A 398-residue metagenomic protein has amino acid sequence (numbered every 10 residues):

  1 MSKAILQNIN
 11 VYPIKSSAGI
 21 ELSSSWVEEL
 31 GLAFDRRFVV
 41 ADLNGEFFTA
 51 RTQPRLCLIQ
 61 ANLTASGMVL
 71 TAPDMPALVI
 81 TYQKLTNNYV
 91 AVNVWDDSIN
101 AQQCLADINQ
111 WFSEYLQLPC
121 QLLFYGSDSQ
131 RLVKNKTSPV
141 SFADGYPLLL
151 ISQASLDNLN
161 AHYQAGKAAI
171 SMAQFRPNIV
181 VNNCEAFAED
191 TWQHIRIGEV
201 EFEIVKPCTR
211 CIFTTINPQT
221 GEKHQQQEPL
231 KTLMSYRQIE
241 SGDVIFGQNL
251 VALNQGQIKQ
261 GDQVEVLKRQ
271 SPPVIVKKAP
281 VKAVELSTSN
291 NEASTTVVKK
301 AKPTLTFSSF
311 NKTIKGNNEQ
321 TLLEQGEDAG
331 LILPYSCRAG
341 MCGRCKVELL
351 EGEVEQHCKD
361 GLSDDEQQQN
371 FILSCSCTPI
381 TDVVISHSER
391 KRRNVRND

Functional and structural regions predicted by a protein language model:
M1-K300, L323, I332, N397: Metal-cofactor-dependent catalytic cores
R51, V205-K206, N317, H357-C358 (+1 more regions): Short linear motifs in exposed loops
T71-A72, R196, T306-S308, E348-L349: A general beta-strand register signal
A252, V281-Q325, R344-K346, C377 (+1 more regions): Redox cofactor-anchoring modules in respiratory/redox and cofactor-processing assemblies
G261, C342-C345: Hydrophobic alpha-helical segments that mediate membrane insertion or helix-helix packing
G316-N317, P334-G343, S374: Cysteine-centered iron-sulfur cluster-binding motifs in ferredoxin-type domains/subunits of redox enzymes
Q325-I332, R344-R392: Iron-sulfur (Fe-S) cluster-binding segments and ferredoxin-like electron-carrier domains, especially [2Fe-2S]
